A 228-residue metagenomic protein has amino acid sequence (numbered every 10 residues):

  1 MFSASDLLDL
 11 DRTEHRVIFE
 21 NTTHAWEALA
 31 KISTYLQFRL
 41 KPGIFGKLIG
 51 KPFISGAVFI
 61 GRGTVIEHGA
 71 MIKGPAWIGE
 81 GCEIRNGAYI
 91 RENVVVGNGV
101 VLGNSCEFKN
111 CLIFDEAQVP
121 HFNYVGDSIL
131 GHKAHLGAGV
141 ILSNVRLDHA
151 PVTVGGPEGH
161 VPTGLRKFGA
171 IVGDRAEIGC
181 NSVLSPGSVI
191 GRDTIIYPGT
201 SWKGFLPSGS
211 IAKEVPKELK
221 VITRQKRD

Functional and structural regions predicted by a protein language model:
M1-K51, D193, G199, S208-S210 (+1 more regions): Terminal amphipathic alpha-helical/low-complexity segments used for targeting or macromolecular assembly
S3-T22, S55-A57, G63, G69 (+2 more regions): N-terminal short leaders/motifs
H15-V17, N104, N110-D228: Glycine-rich hexapeptide-repeat left-handed beta-helix
K31-E80: Long amphipathic N-terminal alpha/beta scaffold segment
F59, W77, V95, I171 (+1 more regions): ABC ATPase A-loop
I66-H68, I72-I78, C82-L112, E116-H121 (+2 more regions): Extended, compositionally simple hydrophobic/Ser/Thr-rich segments that build repetitive fibrous architectures
